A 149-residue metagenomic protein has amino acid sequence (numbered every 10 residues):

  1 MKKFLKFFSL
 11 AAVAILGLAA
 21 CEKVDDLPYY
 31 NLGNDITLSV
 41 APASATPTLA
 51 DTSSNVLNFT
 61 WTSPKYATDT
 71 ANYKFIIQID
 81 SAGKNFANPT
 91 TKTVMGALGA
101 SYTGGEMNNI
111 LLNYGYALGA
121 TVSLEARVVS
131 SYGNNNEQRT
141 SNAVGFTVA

Functional and structural regions predicted by a protein language model:
K2-T46, N136-E137, A143-F146: Bacterial Sec-dependent N-terminal signal peptides
D51-T70: Conserved aromatic anchor
T52-S54, E137, V148: N-terminal onset of structured domains
V56-N58, S123, A143: Intrinsic-disorder/low-complexity, polar/charged segments enriched in Ser/Thr/Lys/Arg/Asp/Glu/Gln
N58-T60, I76, E125-R127: Beta-strand secondary-structure signal
D69-Y73, T140: Short loop/turn segments at connectors of secondary-structure elements within structured domains
N72-S123, N134: Recognizes extended acidic, P/S/T-rich segments that occur within or adjacent to Ig-like beta-sandwich modules
